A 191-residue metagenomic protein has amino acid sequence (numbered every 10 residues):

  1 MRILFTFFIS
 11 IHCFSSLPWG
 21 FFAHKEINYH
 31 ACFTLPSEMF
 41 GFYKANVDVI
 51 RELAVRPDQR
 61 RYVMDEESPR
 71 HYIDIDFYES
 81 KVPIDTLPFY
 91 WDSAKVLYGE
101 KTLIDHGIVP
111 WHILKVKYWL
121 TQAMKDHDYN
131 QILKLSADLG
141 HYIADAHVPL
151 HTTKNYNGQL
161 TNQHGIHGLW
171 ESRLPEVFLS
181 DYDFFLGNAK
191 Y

Functional and structural regions predicted by a protein language model:
I3-H12: Sec-dependent N-terminal signal peptides
S15-D138, P149-Y191: N-terminal, motif-rich segments that launch catalysis or mediate targeting to/interaction with membranes, typified by
G140-I143: Functional cores that coordinate and move charged inorganic groups
A146: Active-site microenvironments of hydrolase-like enzyme catalytic domains
